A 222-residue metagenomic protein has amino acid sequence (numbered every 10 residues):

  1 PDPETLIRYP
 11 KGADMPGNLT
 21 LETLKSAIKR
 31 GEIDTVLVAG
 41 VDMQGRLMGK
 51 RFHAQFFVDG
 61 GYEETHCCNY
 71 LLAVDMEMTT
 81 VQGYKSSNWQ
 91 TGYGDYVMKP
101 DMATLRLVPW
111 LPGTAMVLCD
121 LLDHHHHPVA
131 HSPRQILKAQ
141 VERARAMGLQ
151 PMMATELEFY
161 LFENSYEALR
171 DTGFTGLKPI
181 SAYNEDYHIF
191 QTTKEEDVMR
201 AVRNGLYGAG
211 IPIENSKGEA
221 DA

Functional and structural regions predicted by a protein language model:
D2-E4: Low-complexity intrinsically disordered segments
L6-N215: ATP/Mg2+-dependent ligation/transfer catalytic cores
N215-A222: Active-site-proximal, well-structured secondary-structure segments within enzyme catalytic domains
